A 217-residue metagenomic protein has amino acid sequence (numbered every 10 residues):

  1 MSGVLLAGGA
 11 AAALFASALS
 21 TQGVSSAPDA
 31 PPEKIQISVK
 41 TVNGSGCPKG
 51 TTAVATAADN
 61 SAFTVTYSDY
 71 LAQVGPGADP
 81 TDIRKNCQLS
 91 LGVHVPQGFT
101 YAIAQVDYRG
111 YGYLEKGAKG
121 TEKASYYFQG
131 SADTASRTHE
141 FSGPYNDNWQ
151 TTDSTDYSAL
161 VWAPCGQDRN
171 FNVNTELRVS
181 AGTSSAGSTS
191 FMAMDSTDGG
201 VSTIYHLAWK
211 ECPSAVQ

Functional and structural regions predicted by a protein language model:
M1-G23: Secretory targeting and sorting signals
S25-P76: N-terminal leader/pro-regions and domain N-caps
T64-T66, D147-M192: Cysteine-clustered segments with highest specificity for TGF-beta superfamily mature ligands
T66-V74, D107-Y111, N174-S180: Generic short beta-strand segments
G75-R84, G92-A102, Y113-E115: Short, solvent-exposed beta-strand/turn "edge" segments of beta-rich domains on protein surfaces
G92-T100, V161-C165, A208-P213: Extracellular and analogous surface-interaction loops
A104-D156: An exposed acidic His-Trp-rich patch
V179-Q217: Proprotein-processing/basic-patch segments
